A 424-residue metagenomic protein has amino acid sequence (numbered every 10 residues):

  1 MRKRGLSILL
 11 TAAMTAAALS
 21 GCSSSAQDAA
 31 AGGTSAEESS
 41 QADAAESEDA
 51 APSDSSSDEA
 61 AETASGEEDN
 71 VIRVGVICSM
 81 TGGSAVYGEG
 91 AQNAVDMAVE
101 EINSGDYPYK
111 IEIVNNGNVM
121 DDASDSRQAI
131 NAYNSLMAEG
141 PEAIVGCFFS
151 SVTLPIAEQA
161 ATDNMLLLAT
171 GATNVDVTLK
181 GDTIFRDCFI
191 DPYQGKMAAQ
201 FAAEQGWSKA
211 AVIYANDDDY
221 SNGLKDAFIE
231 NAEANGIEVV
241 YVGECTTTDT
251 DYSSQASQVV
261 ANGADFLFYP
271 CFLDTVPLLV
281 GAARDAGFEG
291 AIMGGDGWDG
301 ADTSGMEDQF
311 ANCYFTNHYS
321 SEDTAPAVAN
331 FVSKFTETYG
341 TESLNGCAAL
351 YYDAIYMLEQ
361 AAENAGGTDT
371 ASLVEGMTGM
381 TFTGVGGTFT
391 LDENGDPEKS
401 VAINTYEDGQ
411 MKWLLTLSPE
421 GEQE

Functional and structural regions predicted by a protein language model:
L19-A51, S55-S57: Bacterial lipoprotein signal-peptidase II cleavage site
G66-E68, G75-A94, N116-S126, F149 (+3 more regions): Extracytoplasmic "Venus flytrap"
M80, I184-E244, F266: An alpha-beta-alpha
V86-A91, G105-D176, D187, C245-Y252 (+2 more regions): Beta-alpha junction/loop-to-helix N-cap segments that form part of ligand/metal-binding clefts
A129, D187-A210, N222-L224, D251-S253 (+4 more regions): Hydrophobic alpha-helical segments within soluble ligand-binding/sensing domains
K225-T316: Extracellular/periplasmic bilobed ligand-binding domains
A283-Y352, M411-W413, L417-E420: Extracellular/periplasmic periplasmic-binding protein-like sensory domains
E337-A349, E359-Q410: Segments of small-molecule ligand-sensing domains
